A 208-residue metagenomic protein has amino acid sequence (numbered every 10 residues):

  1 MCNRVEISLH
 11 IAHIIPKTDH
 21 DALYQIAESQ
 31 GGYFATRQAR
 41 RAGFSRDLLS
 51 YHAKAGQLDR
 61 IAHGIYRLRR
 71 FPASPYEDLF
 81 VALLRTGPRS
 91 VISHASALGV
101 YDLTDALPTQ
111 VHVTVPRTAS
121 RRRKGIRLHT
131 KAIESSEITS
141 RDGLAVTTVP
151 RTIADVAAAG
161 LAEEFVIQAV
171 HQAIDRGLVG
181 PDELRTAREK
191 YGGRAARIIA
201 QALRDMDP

Functional and structural regions predicted by a protein language model:
M1-D21, D205-P208: Intrinsically disordered, low-complexity and often Lys/Arg-enriched segments
T18-A55, D59-P208: Nucleic-acid-binding surface
